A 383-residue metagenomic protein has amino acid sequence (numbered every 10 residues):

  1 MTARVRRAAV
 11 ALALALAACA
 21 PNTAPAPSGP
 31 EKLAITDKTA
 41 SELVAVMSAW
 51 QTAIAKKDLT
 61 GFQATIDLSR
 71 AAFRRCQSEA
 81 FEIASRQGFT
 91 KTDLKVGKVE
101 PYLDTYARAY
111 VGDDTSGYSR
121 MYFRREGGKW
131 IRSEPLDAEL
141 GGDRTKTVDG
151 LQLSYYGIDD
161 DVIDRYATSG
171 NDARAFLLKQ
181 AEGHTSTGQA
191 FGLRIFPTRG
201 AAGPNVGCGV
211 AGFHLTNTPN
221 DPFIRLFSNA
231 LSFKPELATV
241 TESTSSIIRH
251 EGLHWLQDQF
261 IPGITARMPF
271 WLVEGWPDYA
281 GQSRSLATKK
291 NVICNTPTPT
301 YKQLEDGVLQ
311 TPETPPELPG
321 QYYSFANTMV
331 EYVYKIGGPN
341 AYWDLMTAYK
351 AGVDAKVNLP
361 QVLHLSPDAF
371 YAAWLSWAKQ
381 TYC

Functional and structural regions predicted by a protein language model:
M1-P25: Secretory targeting and sorting signals
A20-K38: Short, low-complexity, disordered segments immediately C-terminal to signal peptides in bacterial exported proteins
N22, D114-T145: Short beta-strand edge/turn micro-motifs at domain boundaries
A34-P101: Short solvent-exposed beta->alpha transition segments
R75-Y118, T239-S245, R249: Surface-exposed, charged secondary-structure patches
L136-G141, C208-V210, V292: Alpha-helical scaffolding within the catalytic cores of extracellular/periplasmic polymer-degrading hydrolases
T147-T265, P269, L286, D354-N358: Juxtacatalytic substrate-recognition/specificity segment
N217-F223, S243-I247, G252, P262-C383: Acidic/His/Gly-enriched intrinsically disordered linker/tail segments that often contain short helix/coil "MoRF-like"
